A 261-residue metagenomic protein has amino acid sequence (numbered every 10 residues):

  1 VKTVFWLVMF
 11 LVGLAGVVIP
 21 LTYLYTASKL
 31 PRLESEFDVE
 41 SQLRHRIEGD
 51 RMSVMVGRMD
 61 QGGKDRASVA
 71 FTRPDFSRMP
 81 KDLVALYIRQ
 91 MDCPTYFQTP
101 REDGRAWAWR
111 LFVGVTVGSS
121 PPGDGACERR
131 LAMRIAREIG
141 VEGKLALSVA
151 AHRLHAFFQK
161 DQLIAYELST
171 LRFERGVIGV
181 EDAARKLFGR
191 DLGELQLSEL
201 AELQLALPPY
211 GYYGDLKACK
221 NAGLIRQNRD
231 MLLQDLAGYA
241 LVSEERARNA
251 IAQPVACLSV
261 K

Functional and structural regions predicted by a protein language model:
V1-K261: Juxtamembrane regions of bacterial inner-membrane/periplasmic proteins, predominantly the peptidoglycan biogenesis
